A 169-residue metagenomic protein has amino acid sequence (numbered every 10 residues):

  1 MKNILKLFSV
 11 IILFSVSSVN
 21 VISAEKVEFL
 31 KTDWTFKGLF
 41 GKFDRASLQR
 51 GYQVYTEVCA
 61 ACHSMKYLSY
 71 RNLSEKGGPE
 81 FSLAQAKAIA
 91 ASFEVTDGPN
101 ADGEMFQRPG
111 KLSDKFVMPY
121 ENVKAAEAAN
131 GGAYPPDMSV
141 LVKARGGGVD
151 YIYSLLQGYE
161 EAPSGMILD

Functional and structural regions predicted by a protein language model:
K2-K42: Post-cleavage N-terminal segment of exported redox proteins
E28-Q53, S64-L83: Electrostatic cytochrome c docking/interface patches
Q53-M65, V117-V123, Y134-K143, Y151-S154: C-type cytochrome heme c attachment motif
E75-D102: Active-site-surrounding "flap" and adjacent substrate/cofactor-binding loops of secreted or lumenal enzymes, prototyped
F93-Q107, K111, K115-V117, K124: Short acidic, low-complexity segments enriched in Ser/Thr/Gly/Pro
F106-M118, G131, R145, G158-A162: Soluble non-transmembrane domains of integral membrane proteins
A126-A129: Structured recognition/catalytic domains enriched at protein termini, typified by the LPMO catalytic fold at the mature
V149-D169: Extracytoplasmic/lumenal ectodomains and periplasmic regions of secretory and membrane proteins
